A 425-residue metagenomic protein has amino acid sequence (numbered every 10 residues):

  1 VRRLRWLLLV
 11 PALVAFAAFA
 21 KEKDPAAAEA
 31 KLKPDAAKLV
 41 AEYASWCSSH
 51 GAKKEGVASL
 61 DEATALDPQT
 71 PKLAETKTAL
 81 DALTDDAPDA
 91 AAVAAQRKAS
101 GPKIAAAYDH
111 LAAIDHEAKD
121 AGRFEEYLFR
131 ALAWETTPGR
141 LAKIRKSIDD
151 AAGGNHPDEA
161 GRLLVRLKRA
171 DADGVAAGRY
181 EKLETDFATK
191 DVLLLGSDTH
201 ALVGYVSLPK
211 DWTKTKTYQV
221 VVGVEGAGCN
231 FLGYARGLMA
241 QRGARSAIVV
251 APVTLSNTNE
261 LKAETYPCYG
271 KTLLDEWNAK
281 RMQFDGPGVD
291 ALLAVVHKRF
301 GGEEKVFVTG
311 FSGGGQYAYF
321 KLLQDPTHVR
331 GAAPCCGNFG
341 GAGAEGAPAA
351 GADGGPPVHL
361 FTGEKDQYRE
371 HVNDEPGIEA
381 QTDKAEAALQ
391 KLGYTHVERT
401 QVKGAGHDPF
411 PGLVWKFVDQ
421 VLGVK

Functional and structural regions predicted by a protein language model:
L7-A15: Bacterial N-terminal signal peptides
A79-K103, P138, G153-P157, A172-G178: Alpha-helical linker/edge segments of TPR/alpha-solenoid repeat scaffolds and analogous pre-/post-domain helices
H110-Y218, Q316, K321, K384-A387 (+1 more regions): A domain-start/cap signature at the N-terminus of enzymes
Q219-G301: Serine-hydrolase catalytic machinery in alpha/beta-hydrolase-like enzymes
E225-A227, A294-G301, F311, A318 (+4 more regions): Cell-envelope and extracellular/periplasmic
C229, E304-D353: Primarily recognizes the serine-hydrolase "nucleophile elbow" in alpha/beta-hydrolase and SGNH/GDSL folds
H359-E370, G377-K425: C-terminal catalytic histidine-bearing segment of alpha/beta-hydrolase fold enzymes
